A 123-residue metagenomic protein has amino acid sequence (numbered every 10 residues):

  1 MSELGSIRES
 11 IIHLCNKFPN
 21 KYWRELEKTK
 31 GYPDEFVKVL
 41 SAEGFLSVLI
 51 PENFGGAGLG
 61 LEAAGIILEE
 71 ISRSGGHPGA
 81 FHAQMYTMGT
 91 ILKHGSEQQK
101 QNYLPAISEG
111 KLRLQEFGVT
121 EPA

Functional and structural regions predicted by a protein language model:
M1-K17, N53: Flavin-dependent oxidoreductase catalytic core characteristic of acyl-CoA dehydrogenase/oxidase-like enzymes
N20-A123: Glycine-rich flavin
